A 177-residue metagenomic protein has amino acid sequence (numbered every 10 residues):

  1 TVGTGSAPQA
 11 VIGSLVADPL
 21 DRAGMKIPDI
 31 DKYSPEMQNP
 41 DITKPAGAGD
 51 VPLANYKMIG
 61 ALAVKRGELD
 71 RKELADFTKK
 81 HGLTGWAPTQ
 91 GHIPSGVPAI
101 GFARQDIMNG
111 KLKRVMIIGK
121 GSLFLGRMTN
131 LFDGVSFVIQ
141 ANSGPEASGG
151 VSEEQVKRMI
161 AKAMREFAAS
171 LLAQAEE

Functional and structural regions predicted by a protein language model:
T1-E177: Conserved "HGTGT" condensation-loop signature of ketosynthase/thiolase-family condensing enzymes that catalyze
